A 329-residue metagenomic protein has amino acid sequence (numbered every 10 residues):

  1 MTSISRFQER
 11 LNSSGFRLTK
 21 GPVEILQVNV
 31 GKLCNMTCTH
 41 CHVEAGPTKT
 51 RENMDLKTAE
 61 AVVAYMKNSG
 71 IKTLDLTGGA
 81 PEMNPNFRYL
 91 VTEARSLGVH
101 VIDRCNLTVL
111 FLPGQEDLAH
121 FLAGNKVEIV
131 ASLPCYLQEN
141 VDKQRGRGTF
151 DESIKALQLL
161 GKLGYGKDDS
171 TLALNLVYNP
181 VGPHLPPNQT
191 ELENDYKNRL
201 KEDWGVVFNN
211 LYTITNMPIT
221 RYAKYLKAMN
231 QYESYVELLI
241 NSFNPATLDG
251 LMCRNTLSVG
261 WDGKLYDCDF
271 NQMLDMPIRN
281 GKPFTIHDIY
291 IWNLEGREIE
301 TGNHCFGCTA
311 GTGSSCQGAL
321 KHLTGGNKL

Functional and structural regions predicted by a protein language model:
T2-G78, E82-V99: Conserved alpha-helical substructure of the radical SAM core
P22, T37, G70, N125-K126 (+3 more regions): Short loop/turn motifs at secondary-structure junctions
I25, A45-D55, S69-N84, R95-L159 (+1 more regions): Core AdoMet radical
L26, V63, V91, A119 (+3 more regions): Generic structural signal for well-ordered alpha-helices, preferentially at hydrophobic/aromatic core positions
L137-C253: Radical SAM enzyme [4Fe-4S]-AdoMet core and its adjacent flexible, acidic and glycine-rich loops/tails across
C253-T256, C305: Short, surface-exposed beta-edge/turn micro-motifs
V259-G260: Short, acidic, Ser/Thr-enriched surface-loop or helix-capping motifs
K264-L329: Flexible mid-to-C-terminal extensions adjoining Fe-S/redox cofactors in radical SAM and related proteins
